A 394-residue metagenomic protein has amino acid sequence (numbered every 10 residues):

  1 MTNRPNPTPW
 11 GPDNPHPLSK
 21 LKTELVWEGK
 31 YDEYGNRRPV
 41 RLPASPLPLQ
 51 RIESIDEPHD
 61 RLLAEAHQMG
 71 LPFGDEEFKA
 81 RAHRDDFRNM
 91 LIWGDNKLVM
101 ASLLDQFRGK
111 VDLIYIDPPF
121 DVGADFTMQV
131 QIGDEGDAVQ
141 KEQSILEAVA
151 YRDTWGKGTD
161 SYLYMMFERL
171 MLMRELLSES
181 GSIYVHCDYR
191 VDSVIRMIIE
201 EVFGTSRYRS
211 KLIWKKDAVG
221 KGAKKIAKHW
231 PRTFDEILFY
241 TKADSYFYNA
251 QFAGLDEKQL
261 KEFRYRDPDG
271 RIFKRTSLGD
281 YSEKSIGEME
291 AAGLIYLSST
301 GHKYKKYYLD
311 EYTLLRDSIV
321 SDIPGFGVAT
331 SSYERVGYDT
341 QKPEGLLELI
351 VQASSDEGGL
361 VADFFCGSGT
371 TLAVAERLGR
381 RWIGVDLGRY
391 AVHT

Functional and structural regions predicted by a protein language model:
M1-L172, S180, V219, G254: DnaQ-like (DEDDh/DEDDy) 3′-5′ exonuclease domain used for proofreading and 3′-end trimming on nucleic acids
D85, M90-I92, G327-L360, C366: Glycine-rich adenosyl-nucleotide cofactor-binding module
Q106-R108, E175-L176, I350-D356: Glycine-rich helix-loop-beta junction characteristic of Rossmann-like nucleotide cofactor-binding loops
G109-M128, I199, V361-A375, V385: Conserved proline-anchored active-site loop of SAM-dependent methyltransferases that bridges a beta-strand
A150-W214: Conserved Class I SAM-dependent methyltransferase catalytic core
R207-Y240: Class I S-adenosyl-L-methionine
A227, E236, T241-Y333, T340-E344 (+1 more regions): Active-site-adjacent helix-turn-beta-strand microarchitecture at beta-sheet edges that either contains or buttresses
P343-T394: Conserved S-adenosyl-L-methionine
